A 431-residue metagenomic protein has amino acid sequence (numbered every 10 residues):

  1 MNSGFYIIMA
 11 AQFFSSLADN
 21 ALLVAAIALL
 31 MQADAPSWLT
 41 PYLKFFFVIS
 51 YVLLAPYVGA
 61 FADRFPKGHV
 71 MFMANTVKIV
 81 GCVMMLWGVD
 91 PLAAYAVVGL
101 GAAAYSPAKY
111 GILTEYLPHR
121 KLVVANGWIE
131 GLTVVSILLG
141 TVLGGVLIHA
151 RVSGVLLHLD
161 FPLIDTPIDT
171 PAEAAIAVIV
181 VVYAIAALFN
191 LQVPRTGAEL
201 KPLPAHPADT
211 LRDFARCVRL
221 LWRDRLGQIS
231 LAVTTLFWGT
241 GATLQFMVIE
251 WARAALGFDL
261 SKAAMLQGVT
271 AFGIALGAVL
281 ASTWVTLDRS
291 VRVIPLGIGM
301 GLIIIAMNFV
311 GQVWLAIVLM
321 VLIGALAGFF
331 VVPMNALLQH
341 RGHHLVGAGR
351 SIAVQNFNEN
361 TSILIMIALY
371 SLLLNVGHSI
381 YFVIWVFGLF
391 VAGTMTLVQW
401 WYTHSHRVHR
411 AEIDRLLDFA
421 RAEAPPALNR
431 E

Functional and structural regions predicted by a protein language model:
M1-Y6, R195-L231: Juxtamembrane intracellular "pre-TM" segments in multi-pass secondary transporters
S3-L23, L43-A62, P66-I79, A94-H149 (+5 more regions): Substrate-agnostic recognition of the 12-TM MFS/MFS-like secondary transporter fold
F13, L17, A21-A25, H149-D165 (+4 more regions): A single, central transmembrane helix in multi-pass transporters
V24-D34, M84-W87, L139-I176, E250 (+2 more regions): Transmembrane alpha-helix termini and helix-breaking/packing motifs in multi-pass membrane transporters
P36-K44, F258-Q267, A316, A348 (+1 more regions): Juxtamembrane helix-start elements in MFS-like secondary transporters
H69-M84, V291-A306, W385-L389: Structural signature of the two symmetry-related core transmembrane helices
G111, E115, D169-A172, I176-H206 (+2 more regions): Helix-loop junctions on the cytosolic side of multi-pass membrane transporters, especially the intracellular loop
V291-V331: C-terminal transmembrane helical hairpin of 12-TM major facilitator-type secondary transporters
